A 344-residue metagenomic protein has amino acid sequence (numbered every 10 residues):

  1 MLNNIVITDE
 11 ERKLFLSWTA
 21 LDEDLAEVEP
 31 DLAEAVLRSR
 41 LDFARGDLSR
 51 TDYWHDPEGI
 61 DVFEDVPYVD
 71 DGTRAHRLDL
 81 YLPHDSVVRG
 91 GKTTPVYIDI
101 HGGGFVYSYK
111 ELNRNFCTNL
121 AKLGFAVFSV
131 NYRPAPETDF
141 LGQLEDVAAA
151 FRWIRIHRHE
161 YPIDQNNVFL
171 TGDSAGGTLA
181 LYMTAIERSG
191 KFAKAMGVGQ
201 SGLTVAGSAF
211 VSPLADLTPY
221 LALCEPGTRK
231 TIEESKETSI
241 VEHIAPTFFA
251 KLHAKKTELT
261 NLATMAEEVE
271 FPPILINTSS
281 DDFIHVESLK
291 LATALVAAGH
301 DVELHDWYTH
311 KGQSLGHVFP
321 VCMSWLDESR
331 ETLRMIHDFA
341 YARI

Functional and structural regions predicted by a protein language model:
M1-I344: Alpha/beta-hydrolase superfamily serine-hydrolase fold, recognizing
